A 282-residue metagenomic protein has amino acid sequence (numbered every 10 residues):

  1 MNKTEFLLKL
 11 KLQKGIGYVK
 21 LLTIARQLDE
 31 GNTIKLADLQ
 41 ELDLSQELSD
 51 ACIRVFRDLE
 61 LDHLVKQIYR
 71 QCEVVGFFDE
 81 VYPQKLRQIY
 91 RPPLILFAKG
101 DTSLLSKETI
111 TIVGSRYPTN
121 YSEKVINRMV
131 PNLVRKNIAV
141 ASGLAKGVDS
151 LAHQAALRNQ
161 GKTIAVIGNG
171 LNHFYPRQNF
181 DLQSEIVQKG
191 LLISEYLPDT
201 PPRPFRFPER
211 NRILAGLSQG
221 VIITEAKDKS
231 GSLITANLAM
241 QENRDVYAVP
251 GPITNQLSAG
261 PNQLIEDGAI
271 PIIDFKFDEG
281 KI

Functional and structural regions predicted by a protein language model:
M1-K124: Short, positively charged patches
F77-I282: Glycine-biased, small-residue-rich flexible motifs in mid-sequence functional cores and linkers
